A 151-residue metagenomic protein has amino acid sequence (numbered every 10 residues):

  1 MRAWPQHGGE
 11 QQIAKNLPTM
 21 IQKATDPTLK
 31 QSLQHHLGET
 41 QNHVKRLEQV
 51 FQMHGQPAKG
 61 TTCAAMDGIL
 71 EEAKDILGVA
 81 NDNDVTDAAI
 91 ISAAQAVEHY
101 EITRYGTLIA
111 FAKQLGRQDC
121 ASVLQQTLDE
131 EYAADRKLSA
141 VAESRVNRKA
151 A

Functional and structural regions predicted by a protein language model:
M1-A151: Amphipathic alpha-helical hairpins
